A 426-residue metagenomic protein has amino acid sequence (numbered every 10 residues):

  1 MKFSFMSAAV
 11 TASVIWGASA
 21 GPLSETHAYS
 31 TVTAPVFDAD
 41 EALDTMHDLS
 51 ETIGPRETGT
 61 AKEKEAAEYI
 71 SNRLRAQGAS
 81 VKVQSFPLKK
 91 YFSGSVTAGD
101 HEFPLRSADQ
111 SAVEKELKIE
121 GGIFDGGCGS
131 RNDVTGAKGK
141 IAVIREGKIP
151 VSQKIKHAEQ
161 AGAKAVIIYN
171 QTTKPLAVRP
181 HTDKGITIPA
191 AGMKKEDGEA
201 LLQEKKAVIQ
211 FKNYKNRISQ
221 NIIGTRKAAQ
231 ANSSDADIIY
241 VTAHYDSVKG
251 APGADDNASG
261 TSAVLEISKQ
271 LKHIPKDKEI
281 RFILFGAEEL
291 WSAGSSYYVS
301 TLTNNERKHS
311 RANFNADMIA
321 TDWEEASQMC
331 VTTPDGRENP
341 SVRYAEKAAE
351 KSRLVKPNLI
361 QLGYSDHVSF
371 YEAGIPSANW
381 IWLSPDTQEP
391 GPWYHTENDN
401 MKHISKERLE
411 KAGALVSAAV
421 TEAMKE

Functional and structural regions predicted by a protein language model:
M1-E25: Sec-dependent N-terminal signal peptides of Gram-positive bacterial secreted proteins and lipoproteins
S30-F37, E51-K64, V143-I149, K154-I155 (+7 more regions): Second-shell loop/turn segments in exported
P35-D40, D44-G139: Noncatalytic luminal/extracellular "stalk/propeptide" segments of secretory-pathway proteins
F37, P275, F285-N379, S384-Q388: Metal-dependent peptidase/peptidase-like ectodomains
A39-G54, T58, R73-G78, I141 (+3 more regions): Catalytic-core environment of secreted peptidases
T60, L105-K194: Extracellular/luminal Protease-associated
E102-G129, P180-A254, E266-K269, H273 (+1 more regions): Soluble metallo-hydrolase cores and metallopeptidase-like ectodomains found primarily in the secretory/periplasmic
E389-E426: His/Asp/Glu-rich mid-to-C-terminal helical/loop segments that flank catalytic regions of hydrolases
